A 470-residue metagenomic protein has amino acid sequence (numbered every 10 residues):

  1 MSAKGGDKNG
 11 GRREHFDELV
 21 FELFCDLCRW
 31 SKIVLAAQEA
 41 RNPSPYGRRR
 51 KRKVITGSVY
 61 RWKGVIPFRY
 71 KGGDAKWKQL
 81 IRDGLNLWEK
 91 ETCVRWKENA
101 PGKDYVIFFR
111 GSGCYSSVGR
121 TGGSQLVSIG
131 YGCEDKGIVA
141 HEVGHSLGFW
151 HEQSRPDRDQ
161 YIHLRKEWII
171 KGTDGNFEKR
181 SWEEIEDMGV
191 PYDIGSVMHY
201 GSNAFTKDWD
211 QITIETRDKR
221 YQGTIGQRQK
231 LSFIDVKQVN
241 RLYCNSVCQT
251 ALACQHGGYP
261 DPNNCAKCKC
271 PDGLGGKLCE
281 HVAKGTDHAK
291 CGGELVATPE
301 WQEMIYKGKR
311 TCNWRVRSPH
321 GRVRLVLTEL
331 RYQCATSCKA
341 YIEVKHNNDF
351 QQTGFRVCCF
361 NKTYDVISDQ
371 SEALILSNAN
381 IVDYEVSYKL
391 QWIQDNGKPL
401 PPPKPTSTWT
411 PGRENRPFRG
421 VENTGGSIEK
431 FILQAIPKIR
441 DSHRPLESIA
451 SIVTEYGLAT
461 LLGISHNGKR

Functional and structural regions predicted by a protein language model:
M1-K76, L85-N86, T92, W209-I212 (+1 more regions): Disordered inhibitory propeptide/activation segment of secreted metzincin zinc metalloprotease zymogens, centered on
S44-R61, R69-K207, G308-K309: Metzincin-family zinc-dependent endopeptidase catalytic domain
R50, Q79, W96-N99, Y105 (+9 more regions): Intrinsically disordered, low-complexity regions enriched in proline, serine, glycine and charged residues
V59-P67, G119-G122, I214-Q222, R324: Surface-exposed beta-strand-to-loop junctions that form interaction patches on eukaryotic regulatory domains
K63-P67, C93, K103-Y105, S112 (+9 more regions): Beta-strand-rich binding-surface signature of beta-sandwich/beta-barrel folds used to engage anionic ligands
D83-G84, R217, C338-Y341: Short Gly/aromatic-enriched secondary-structure transition segments
R158-K269, G275-K277, H281-K284: Metalloprotease/metallohydrolase-associated module, dominated by Zn2+-dependent proteases
T250-T424, I428-I439, L446-R470: Domain-level representation of secreted and single-pass membrane ectodomains enriched in extracellular protease systems
